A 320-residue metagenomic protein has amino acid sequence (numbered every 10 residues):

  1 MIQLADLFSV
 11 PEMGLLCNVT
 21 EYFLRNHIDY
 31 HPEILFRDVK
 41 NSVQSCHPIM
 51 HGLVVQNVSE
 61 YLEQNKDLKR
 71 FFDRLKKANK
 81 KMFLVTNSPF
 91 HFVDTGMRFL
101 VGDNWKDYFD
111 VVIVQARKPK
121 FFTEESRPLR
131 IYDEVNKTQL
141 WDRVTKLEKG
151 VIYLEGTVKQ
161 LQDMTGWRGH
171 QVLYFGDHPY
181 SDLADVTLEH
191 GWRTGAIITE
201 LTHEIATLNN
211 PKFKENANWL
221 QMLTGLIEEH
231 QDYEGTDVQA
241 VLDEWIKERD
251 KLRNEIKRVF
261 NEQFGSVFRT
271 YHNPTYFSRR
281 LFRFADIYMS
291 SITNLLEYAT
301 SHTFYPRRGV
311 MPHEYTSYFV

Functional and structural regions predicted by a protein language model:
M1-V320: HAD-like aspartate-dependent phosphatase fold
